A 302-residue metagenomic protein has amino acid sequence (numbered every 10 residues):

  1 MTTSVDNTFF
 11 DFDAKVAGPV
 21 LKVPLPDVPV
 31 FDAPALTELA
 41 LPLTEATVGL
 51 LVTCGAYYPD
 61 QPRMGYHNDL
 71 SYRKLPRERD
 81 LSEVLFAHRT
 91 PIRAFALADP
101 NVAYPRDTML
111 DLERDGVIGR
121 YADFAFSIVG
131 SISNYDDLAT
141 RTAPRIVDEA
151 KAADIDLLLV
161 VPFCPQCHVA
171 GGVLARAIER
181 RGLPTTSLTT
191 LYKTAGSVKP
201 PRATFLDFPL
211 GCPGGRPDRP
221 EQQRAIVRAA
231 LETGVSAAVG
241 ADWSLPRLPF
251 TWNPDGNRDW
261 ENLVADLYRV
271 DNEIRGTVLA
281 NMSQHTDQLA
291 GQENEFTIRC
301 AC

Functional and structural regions predicted by a protein language model:
T2-R181, T185-V235, D242-C302: Metallocofactor- and cofactor-centric catalytic cores in central/energy metabolism, strongly enriched
